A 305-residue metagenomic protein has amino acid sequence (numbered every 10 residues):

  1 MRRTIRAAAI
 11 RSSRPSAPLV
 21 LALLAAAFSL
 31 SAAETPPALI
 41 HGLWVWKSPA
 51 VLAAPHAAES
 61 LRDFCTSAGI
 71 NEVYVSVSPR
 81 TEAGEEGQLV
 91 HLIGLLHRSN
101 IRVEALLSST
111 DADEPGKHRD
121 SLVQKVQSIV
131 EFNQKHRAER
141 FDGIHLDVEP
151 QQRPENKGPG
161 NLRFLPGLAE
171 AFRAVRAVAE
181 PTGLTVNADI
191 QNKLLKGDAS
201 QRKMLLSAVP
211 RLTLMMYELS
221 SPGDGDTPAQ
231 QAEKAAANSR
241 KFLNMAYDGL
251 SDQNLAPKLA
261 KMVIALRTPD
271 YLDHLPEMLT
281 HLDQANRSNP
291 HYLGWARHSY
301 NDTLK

Functional and structural regions predicted by a protein language model:
A33-C65, A188-I190, P269, W295-H298: Boundary/entry segment of secreted carbohydrate-active catalytic domains
V51-T66, D120-K135, L194-L205, L275-N286: Short, acidic/polar
H56-R80, A138-G143: Catalytic domains of carbohydrate-active enzymes, especially glycoside hydrolases
Y74-S108, P159-V186: Aromatic-lined substrate-binding rim segments of carbohydrate-active enzymes
E104-D111, L168-A199, L255-Y271: Aromatic-lined carbohydrate-recognition surfaces of secreted/lumenal glycan-active proteins
I129-F164: Active-site groove signature of glycoside hydrolases
L214-P269: Glycoside hydrolase catalytic-domain groove-lining segments
L250-K305: Substrate-binding cleft of secreted/luminal carbohydrate-active enzymes
